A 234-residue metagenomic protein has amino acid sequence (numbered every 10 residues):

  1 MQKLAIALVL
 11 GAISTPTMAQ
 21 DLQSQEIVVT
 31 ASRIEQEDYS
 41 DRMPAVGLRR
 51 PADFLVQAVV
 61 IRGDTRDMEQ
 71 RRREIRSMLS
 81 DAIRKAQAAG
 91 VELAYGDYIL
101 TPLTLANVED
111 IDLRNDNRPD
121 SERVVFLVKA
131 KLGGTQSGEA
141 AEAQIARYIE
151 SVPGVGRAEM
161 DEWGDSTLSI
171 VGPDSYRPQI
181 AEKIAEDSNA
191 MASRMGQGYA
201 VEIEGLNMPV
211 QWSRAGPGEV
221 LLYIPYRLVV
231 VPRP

Functional and structural regions predicted by a protein language model:
Q2-A7: Sec-dependent signal peptide recognition, specifically the positively charged N-region followed immediately by
L10-G11: Short, linear, compositionally biased motifs with a strong N-terminal bias
S14-P16: N-terminal signal peptide c-region/cleavage motif recognized by signal peptidases
Q20-D187, S193-P234: Short, charged, surface-exposed interaction patches
